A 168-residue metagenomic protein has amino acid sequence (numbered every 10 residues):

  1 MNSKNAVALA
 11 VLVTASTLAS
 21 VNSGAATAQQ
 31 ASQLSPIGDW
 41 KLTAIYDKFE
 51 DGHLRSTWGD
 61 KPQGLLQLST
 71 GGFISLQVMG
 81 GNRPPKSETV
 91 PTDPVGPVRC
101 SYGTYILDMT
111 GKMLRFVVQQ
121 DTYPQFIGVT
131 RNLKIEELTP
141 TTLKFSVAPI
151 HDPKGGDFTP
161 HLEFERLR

Functional and structural regions predicted by a protein language model:
M1-V11: Bacterial N-terminal signal peptides that target proteins for export
L9-S20: Bacterial N-terminal signal peptides
V21-R168: Lipid interaction determinants
